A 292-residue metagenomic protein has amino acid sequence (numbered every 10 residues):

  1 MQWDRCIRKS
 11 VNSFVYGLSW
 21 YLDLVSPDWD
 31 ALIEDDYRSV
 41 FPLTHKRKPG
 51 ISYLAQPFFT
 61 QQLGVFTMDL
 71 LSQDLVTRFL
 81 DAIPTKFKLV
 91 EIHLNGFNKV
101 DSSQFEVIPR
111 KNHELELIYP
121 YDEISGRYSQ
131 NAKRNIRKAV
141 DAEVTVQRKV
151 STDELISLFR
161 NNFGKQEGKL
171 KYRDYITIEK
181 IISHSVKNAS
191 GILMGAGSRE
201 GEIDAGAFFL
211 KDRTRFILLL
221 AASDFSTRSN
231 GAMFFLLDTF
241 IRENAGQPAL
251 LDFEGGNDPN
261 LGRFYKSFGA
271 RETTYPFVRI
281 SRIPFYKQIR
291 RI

Functional and structural regions predicted by a protein language model:
M1-D36, V40-G50, L94-R228: A conserved beta-strand-loop-helix scaffold within acyl/acetyltransferase catalytic domains
F14, E91, M233-F235: Structured catalytic cores of enzymes that bind and process phosphorylated ligands/cofactors
A31-I33, K88-L94, L251-F253: Short, hydrophobic beta-strand segments that form beta-sheet elements in well-ordered domains
Q56-F97: A gly/proline- and charged-residue-enriched helix-loop-helix capping module
T60-Q62, D141-E143, P248: Short, solvent-exposed beta-strand edge segments and adjacent coil->beta transition regions
D74-D81, I181-Q288: Aromatic (often tryptophan-rich) hydrophobic motifs at membrane interfaces
E106-V107, F163-G164, F268, Q288-R291: Short low-complexity, flexible loop/linker segments enriched in glycine and/or proline with clustered acidic
K111, L115-E116, S281-I292: C-terminal "cap" of GNAT-fold acetyltransferases
